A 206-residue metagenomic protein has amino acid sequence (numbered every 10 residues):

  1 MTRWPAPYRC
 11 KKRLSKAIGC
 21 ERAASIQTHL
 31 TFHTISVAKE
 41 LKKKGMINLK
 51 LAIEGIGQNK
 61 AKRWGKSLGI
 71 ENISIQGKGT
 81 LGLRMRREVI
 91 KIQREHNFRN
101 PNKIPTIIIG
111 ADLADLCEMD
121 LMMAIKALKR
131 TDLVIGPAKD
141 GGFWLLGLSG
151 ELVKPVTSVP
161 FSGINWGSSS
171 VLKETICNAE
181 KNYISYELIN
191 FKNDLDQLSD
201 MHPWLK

Functional and structural regions predicted by a protein language model:
M1-L14: N-terminal nucleotide-binding beta1-loop-alpha1 segment
Q27-K44: A short, N-terminal amphipathic alpha-helix
I47-G55: Short beta-strand/loop segment that forms part of the nucleotide-sugar
K62-I104, N165: Short phosphate-binding loop-to-helix
N102-D112: Short beta-strand-to-loop acidic/aromatic patch adjacent to the donor-nucleotide binding site
A114-G142: Conserved donor-nucleotide/metal-binding helix-loop-beta segment in metal-dependent transferases, i.e., the alpha-helix
V153-N178: Short, glycine-/small-residue-rich phosphate/pyrophosphate-handling segment
K173-K206: Conserved alpha/beta core of the MobA/IspD/sugar-nucleotide pyrophosphorylase nucleotidyltransferase superfamily
